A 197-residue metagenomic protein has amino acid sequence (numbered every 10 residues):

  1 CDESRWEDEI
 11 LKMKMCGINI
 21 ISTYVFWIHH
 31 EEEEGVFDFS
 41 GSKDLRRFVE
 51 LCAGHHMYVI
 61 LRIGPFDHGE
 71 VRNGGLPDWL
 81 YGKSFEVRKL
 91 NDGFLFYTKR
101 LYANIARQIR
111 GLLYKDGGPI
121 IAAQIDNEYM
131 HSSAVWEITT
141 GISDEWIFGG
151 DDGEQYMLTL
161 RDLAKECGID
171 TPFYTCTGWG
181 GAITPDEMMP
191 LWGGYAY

Functional and structural regions predicted by a protein language model:
C1-S4, H30-E31, G35-S40, M130-S132 (+1 more regions): Acidic-and-aromatic substrate-binding clefts and catalytic sites of carbohydrate-active enzymes
S4, S22, S40-S42, S84 (+2 more regions): Generic serine detector
S4-E9, I105-I109: Alpha-helical scaffolding within the catalytic cores of extracellular/periplasmic polymer-degrading hydrolases
R5-N73, D78-W79, M157-T171: Aromatic-lined substrate-binding rim segments of carbohydrate-active enzymes
L61, P65-Y197: Substrate-binding/catalytic cleft of secreted carbohydrate-active enzymes, primarily glycoside hydrolases
